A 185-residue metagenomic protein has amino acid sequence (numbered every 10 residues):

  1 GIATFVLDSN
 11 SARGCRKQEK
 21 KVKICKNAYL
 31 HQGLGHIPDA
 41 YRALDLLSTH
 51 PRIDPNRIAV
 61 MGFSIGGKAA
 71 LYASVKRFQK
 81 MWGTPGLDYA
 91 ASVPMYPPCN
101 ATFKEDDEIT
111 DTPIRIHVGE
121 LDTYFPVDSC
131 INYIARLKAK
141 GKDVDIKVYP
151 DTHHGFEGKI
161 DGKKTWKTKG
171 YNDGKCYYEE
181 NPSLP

Functional and structural regions predicted by a protein language model:
G1-T49, I160-P185: Serine-hydrolase catalytic machinery in alpha/beta-hydrolase-like enzymes
I2, I53, K142: Short phosphate-binding/catalytic loops that engage adenosine nucleotides
R16-Q18, Y72, K104-D107, V127-D128 (+1 more regions): Short, solvent-exposed loop/turn and secondary-structure capping segments
H31-T110: Primarily recognizes the serine-hydrolase "nucleophile elbow" in alpha/beta-hydrolase and SGNH/GDSL folds
I116-V118: Short beta-strand/loop motif that positions the catalytic acidic residue of the alpha/beta-hydrolase fold
T123-N132: Conserved alpha/beta-hydrolase "acid-adjacent" motif
P150-G155: Histidine-bearing beta->alpha loop at or near hydrolase active sites
